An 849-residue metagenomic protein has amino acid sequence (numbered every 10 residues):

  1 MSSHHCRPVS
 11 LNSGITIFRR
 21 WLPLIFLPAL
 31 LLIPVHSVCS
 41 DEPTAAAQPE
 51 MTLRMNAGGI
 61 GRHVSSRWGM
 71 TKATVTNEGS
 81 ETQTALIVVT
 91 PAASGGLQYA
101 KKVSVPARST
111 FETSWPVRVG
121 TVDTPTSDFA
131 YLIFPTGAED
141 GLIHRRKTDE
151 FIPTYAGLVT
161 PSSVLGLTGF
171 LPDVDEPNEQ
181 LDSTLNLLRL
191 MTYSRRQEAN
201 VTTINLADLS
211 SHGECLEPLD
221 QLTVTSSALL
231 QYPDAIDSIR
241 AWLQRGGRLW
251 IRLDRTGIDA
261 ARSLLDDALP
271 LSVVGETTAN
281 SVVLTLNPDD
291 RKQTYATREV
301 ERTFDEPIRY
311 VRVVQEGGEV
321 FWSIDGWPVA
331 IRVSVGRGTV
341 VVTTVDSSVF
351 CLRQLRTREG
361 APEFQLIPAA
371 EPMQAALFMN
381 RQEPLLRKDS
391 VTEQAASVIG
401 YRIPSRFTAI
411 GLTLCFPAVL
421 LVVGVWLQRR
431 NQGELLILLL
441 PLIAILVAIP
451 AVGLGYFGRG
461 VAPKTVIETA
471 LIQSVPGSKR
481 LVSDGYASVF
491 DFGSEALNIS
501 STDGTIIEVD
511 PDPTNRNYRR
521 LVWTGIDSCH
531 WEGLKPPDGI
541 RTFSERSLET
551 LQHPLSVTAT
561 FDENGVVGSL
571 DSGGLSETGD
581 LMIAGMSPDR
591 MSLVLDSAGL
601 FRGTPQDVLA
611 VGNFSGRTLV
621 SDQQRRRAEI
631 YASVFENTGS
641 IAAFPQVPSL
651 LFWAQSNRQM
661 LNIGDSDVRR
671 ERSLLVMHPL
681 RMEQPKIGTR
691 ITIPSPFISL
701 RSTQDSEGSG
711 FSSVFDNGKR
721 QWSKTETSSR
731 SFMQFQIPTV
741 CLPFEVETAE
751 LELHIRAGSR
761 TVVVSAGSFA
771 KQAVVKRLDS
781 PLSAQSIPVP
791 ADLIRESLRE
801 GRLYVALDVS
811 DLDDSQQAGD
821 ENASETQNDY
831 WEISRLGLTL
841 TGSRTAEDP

Functional and structural regions predicted by a protein language model:
M1-F18: N-terminal secretory signal peptides that target proteins for export/translocation
W21-P34: Bacterial N-terminal signal peptides
D41-A92, Y99-D123, D128-F129, Y155-V159 (+6 more regions): Extracellular ligand-binding/catalytic regions of CAZymes and related secreted enzymes and adhesion modules
R67, P125-A130, P135-Q221, R255 (+5 more regions): Aromatic-Pro/Gly-enriched surface loop or interdomain linker that acts as a lid/target-recognition segment
D173-Q180, S226-Y232, G257-I258, S347-F350 (+1 more regions): Short acidic, S/G/P-rich loop/turn micro-motifs used as interaction or catalytic elements
Y193, E214, S227-F304, V313-S323: A glycine-rich, often tryptophan-bearing local segment used as a flexible ligand/cofactor-contacting loop or short
D220-T225, W250, V340-T344, G424: Structural motif
S488-E629, S633-V634, T638-G639: Soluble catalytic regions of membrane-associated enzymes that act on cell-envelope and secretory-pathway components
